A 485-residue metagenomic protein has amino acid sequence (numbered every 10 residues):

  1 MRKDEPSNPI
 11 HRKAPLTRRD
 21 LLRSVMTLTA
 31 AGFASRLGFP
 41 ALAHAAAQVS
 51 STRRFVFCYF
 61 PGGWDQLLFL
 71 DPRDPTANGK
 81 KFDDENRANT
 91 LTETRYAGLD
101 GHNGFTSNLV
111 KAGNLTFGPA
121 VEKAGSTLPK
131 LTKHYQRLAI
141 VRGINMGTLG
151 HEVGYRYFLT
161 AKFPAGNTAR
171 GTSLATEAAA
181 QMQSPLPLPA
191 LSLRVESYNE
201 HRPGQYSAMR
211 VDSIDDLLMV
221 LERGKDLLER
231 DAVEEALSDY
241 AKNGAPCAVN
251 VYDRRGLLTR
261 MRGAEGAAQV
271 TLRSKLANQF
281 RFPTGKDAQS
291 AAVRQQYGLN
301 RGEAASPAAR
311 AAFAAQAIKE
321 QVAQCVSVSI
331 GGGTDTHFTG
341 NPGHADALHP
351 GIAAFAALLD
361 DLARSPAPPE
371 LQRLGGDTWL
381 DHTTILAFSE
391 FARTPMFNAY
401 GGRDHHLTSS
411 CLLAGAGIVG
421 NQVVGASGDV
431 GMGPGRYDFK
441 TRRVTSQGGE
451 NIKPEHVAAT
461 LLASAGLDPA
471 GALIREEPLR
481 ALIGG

Functional and structural regions predicted by a protein language model:
R2-G485: Ligand-binding pockets and gating/stacking loops
